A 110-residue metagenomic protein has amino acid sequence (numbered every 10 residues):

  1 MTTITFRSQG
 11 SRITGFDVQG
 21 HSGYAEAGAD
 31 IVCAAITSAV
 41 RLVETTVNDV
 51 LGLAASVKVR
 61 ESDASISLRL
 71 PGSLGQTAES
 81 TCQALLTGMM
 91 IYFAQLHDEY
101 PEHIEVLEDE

Functional and structural regions predicted by a protein language model:
M1-I31, R41, T45-E110: N-terminal intrinsically disordered, cationic/polar leader segments that include organellar targeting peptides
V32, I36: Short, conserved glycine- and acidic-residue-centered signature motifs in active-site or ligand-binding loops
